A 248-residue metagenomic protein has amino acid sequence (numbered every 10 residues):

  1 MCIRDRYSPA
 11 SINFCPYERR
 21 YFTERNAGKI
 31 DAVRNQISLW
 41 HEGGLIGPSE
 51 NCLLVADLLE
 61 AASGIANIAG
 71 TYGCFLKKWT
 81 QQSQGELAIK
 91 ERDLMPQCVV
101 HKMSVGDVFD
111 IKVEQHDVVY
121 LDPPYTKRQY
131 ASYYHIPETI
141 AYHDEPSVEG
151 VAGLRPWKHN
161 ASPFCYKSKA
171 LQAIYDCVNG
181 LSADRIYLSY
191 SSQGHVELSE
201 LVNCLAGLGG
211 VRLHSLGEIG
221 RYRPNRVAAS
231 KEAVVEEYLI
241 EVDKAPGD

Functional and structural regions predicted by a protein language model:
R4-M95, K127, A131, H135-K167 (+1 more regions): Class I S-adenosyl-L-methionine-dependent methyltransferase module
D5, V113-Y133, S189: Conserved proline-anchored active-site loop of SAM-dependent methyltransferases that bridges a beta-strand
K102-S104, H214: General small-molecule cofactor/ligand-binding pocket signal
V105-D110: Conserved SAM/SAH-binding loop
Q115-V119, E149-S162, V234, A245: Mobile, glycine- and charge-enriched loop segments and immediately flanking short secondary-structure elements within
P163-G209, L216: Conserved Class I SAM-dependent methyltransferase catalytic core
L198-C204, L208-G247: Class I S-adenosyl-L-methionine
